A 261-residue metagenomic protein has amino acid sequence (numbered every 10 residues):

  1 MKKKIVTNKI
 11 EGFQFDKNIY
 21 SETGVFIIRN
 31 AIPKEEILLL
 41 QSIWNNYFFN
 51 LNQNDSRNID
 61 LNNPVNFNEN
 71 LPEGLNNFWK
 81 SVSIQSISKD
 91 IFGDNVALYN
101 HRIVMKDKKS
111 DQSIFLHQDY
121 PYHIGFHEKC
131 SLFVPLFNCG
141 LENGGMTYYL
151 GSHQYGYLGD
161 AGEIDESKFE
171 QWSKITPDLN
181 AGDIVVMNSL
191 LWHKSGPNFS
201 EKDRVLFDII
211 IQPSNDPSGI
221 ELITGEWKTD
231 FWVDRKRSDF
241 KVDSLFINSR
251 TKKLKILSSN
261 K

Functional and structural regions predicted by a protein language model:
M1-T23, R29-L116, Y122-H123: Non-heme Fe(II)-dependent double-stranded beta-helix
I5-I10, F15, N50, L191 (+1 more regions): Non-heme Fe(II)/2-oxoglutarate
I27-I28, L132-V134, V185-M187: Short hydrophobic-aromatic micro-motifs
I32-K34, V104-K106, P121, C139-L141 (+3 more regions): Short, solvent-exposed loop/turn segments at secondary-structure junctions
H101-I103, L132-V134, F207-I211: A structural signal for short, well-ordered beta-strand segments
S110-P177, D216-E226: Catalytic core of non-heme Fe(II) oxygenases with the double-stranded beta-helix
S131, M146, I184, K202-L206: Structural motif
L179-H193: Conserved metal-binding segment of the jelly-roll/cupin
